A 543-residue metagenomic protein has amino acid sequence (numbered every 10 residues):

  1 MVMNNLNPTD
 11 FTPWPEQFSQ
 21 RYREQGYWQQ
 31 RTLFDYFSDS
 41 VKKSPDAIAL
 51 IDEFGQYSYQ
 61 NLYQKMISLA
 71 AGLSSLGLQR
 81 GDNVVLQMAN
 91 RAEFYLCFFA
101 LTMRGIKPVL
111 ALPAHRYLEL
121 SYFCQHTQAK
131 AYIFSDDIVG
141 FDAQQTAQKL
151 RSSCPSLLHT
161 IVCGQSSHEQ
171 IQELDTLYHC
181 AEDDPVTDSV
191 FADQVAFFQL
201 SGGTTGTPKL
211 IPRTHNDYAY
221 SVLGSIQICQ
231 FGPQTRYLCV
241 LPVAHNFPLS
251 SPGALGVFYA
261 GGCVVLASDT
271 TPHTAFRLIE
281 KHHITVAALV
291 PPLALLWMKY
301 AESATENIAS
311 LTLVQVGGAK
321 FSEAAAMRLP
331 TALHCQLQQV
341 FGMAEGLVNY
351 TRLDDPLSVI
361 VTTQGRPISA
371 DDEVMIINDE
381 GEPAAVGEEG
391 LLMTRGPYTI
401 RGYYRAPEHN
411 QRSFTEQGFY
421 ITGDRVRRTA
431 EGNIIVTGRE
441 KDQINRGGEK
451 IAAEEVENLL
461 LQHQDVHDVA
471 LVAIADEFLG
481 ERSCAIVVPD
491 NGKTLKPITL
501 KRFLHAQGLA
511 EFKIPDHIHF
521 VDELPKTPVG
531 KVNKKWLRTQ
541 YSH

Functional and structural regions predicted by a protein language model:
M3, I106-D175, K493: Structural core segment of the AMP-binding/adenylate-forming
Q29-Q30, F34-S38, D46-R91, Y95-F99 (+4 more regions): Conserved AMP-binding/adenylate-forming core of the ANL superfamily
S58-Q60, A196-Y220: Conserved AMP-binding A3 loop
H115-Y122, Y132-F134, A287, G396 (+6 more regions): AMP-binding/adenylate-forming catalytic core of the ANL superfamily
A219-R236, N246-V286, K299-Y300: Conserved AMP-binding/adenylation subdomain of ANL enzymes
I284-A288, M298-V359, E373: Gly/Ser/Thr-rich phosphate-binding loop
I360, M375-M393, A430-E431, K493-P497 (+1 more regions): Conserved beta-loop-beta connector loops within the AMP-binding
P367-D371, E382-S413, I451: Conserved ATP/PPi-binding loop(s) of AMP-dependent carboxylate-activating enzymes
